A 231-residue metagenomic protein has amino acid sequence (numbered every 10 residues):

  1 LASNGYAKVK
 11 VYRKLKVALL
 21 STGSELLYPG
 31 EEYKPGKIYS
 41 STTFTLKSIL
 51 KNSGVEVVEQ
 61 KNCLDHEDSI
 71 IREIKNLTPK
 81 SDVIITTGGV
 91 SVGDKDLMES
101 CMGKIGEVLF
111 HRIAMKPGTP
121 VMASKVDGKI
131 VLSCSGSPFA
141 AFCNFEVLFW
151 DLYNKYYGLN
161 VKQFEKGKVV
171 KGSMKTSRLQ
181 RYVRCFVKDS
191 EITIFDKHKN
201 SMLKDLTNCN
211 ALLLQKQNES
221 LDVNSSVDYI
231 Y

Functional and structural regions predicted by a protein language model:
L1-E59, I192, L212: Short, glycine/charged-enriched hinge/interface segments at domain edges or termini
G5-V11, K16, I74-K75, V121-M122 (+1 more regions): A generic local secondary-structure boundary/capping motif
L19, L50, I85, C185 (+1 more regions): Residue-level signal for inorganic ion chemistry
L19-T22, T86-T87, A114, C134-S135: Short beta-strand segments
S24-E25, G89-K95, G136-P138: Short glycine-rich anion-binding loops that position phosphate/pyrophosphate groups of nucleotides and phosphorylated
I38-T43, L64-I70, R112-P120: A general structural motif
K47-K104: N-terminal small/polar loop signature for handling phosphorylated ligands or for N-terminal nucleophile
G103-Y231: Flexible glycine/proline-rich
